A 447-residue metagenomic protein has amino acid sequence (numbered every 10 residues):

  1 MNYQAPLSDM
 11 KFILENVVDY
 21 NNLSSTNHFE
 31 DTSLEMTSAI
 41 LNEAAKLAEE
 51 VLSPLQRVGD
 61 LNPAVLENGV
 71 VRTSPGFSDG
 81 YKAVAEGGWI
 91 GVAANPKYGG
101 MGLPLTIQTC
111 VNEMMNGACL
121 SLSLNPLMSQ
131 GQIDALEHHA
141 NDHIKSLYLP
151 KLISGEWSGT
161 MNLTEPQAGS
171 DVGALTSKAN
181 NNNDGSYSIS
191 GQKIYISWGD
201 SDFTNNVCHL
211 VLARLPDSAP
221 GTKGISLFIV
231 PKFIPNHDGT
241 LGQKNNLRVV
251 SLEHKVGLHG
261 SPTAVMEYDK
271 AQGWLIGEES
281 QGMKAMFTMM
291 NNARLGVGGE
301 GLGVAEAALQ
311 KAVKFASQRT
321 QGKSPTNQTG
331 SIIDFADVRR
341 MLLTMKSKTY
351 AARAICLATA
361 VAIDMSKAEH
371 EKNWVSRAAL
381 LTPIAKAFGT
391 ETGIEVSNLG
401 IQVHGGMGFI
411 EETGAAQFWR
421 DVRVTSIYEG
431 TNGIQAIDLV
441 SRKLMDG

Functional and structural regions predicted by a protein language model:
M1-L124, H143, L147: Amphipathic, small/basic residue-rich leader segments at the start of a protein or domain
Q4-A5, L258, S376-G447: Alpha-helix capping/hinge segments and adjacent helical runs
V18-A45, A135-N141, S331, V338-R339 (+3 more regions): N-terminal leader/propeptide and maturation segments of large enzyme subunits in energy/redox metabolism and hydrolases
E35, K46, S53-P54, Y98-Q130 (+6 more regions): Glycine/proline-enriched, intrinsically flexible loops and inter-domain linkers
A64, F77, M128-S129, A140-S177 (+4 more regions): Internal maturation/activation junctions in enzymes
S186, S190-K244: A short core secondary-structure module
Y195-S197, F233-V250, K255, P262-A293 (+1 more regions): A glycine-rich, basic-preceded beta-loop-alpha segment at the flavin cofactor/substrate interface of flavin-utilizing
R294-S366, G447: Extended amphipathic alpha-helical segments enriched in small hydrophobics
